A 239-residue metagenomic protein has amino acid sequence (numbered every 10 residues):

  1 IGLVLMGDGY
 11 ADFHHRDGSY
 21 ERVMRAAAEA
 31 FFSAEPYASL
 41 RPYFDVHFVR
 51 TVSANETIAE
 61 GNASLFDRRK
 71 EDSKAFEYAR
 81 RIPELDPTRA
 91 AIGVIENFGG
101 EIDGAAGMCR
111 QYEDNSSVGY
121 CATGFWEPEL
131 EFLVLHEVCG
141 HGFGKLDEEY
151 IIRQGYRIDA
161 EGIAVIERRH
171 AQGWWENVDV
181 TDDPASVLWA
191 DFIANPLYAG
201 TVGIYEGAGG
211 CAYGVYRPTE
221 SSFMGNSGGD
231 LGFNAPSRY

Functional and structural regions predicted by a protein language model:
I1-T88, F98-E101, Y112: Propeptide-to-catalytic entry region of secreted or membrane-anchored zinc metalloproteases
G2-G7, D45-F48, A91-E96, V134 (+2 more regions): Structural recognition of the beta-strand scaffold that forms the well-ordered cores of secreted hydrolase catalytic
Y10, H14-E21, Y112-V138: Short pre-active-site segment immediately N-terminal to the catalytic Zn-binding motif
H15-D17, I58-E60, G104-R110, G144-L146 (+1 more regions): Short, solvent-exposed loop/turn and secondary-structure capping segments
S19, V23-A30, V134, V138 (+2 more regions): Extracytoplasmic/secreted proteins, especially bacterial periplasmic and envelope-associated proteins
E29-Y37, C139, F143-E148: Sec-exported extracytoplasmic/periplasmic mature domains
L85-G124: A cross-taxonomic marker for long C-terminal extensions/tails that follow the last structured domain
D147-Y239: Replace "(M1/M4/M9/M12/WLM)" with "(e.g., M1/M4/M8/M9/M12/M26/WLM)" and add "not limited to" to clarify scope
